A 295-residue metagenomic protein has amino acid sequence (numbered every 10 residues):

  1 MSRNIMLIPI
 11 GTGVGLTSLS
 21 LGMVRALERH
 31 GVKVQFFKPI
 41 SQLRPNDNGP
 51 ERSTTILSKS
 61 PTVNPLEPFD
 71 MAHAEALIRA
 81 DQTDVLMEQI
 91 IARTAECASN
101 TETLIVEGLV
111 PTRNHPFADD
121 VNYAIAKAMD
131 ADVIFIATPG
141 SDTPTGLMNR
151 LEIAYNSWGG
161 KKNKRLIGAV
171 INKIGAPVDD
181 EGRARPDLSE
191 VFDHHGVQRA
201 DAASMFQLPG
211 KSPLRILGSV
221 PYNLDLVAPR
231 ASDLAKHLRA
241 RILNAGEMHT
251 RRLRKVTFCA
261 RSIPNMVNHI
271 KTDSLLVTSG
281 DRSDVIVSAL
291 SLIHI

Functional and structural regions predicted by a protein language model:
N4, I8-G11, S18-C97, H115: N-terminal phosphate/diphosphate-binding loop that engages ATP/GTP or pyrophosphate donors across diverse enzyme folds
M6, T103-E107, I134-I136, V170 (+1 more regions): Structural motif
P9-L16, P111-N114, D142-P144, L275-R282: Short, glycine-rich nucleotide/cofactor-binding loops
E102-P116: Switch II (G3) loop of P-loop NTPases
H115-I125, M129-A131: Short Gly/Thr/Asp-enriched flexible loops that form oxyanion-binding sites at enzyme active sites
A124, I134-L238: Internal gly/pro-rich beta-alpha loop/helix module that stabilizes soluble enzyme cofactors or their anionic handles
L214, S219-D281: Non-catalytic interface/targeting segments
I293-I295: Conserved small/polar residues in nucleotide/adenosyl-binding loops
